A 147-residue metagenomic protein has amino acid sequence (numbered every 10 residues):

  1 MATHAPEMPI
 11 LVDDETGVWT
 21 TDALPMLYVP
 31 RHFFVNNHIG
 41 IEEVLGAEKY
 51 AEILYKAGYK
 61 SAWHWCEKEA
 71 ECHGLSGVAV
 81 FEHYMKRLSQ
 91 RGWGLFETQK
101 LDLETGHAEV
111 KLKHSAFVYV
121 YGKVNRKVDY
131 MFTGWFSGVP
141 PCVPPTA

Functional and structural regions predicted by a protein language model:
M1-M131: N-terminal accessory segment detector
E48, T146-A147: Secondary-structure boundary/capping positions in well-ordered alpha/beta enzyme cores
D129-T146: Active-site helix/loop of acyl-thioester processing domains in fatty-acid/polyketide metabolism, spanning hotdog-fold
